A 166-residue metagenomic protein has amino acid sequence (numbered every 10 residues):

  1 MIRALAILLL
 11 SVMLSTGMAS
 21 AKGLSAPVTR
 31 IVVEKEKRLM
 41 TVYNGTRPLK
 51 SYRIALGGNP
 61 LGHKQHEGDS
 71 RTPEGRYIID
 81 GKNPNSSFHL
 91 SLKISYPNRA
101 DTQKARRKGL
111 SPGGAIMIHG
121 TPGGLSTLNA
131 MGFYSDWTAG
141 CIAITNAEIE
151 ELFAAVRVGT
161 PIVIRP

Functional and structural regions predicted by a protein language model:
A4-S15: Bacterial N-terminal signal peptides
S20-E67, P166: Intrinsically disordered, low-complexity, Pro/Ser/Thr/Asn/Gly/Ala-rich spacer/linker segments adjacent to signal
G23-P27, G68, G81-P166: Exported/periplasmic cell-wall-interacting domains
R30, S51-R53, R76, A115 (+1 more regions): Well-ordered beta-strand positions in beta-sheet-rich domains
T41, T72, T160: Ser/Thr-centric signal marking residues that sit in or immediately flank functional binding/regulatory motifs
G62-I79: Short, surface-exposed secondary-structure junctions/capping segments
